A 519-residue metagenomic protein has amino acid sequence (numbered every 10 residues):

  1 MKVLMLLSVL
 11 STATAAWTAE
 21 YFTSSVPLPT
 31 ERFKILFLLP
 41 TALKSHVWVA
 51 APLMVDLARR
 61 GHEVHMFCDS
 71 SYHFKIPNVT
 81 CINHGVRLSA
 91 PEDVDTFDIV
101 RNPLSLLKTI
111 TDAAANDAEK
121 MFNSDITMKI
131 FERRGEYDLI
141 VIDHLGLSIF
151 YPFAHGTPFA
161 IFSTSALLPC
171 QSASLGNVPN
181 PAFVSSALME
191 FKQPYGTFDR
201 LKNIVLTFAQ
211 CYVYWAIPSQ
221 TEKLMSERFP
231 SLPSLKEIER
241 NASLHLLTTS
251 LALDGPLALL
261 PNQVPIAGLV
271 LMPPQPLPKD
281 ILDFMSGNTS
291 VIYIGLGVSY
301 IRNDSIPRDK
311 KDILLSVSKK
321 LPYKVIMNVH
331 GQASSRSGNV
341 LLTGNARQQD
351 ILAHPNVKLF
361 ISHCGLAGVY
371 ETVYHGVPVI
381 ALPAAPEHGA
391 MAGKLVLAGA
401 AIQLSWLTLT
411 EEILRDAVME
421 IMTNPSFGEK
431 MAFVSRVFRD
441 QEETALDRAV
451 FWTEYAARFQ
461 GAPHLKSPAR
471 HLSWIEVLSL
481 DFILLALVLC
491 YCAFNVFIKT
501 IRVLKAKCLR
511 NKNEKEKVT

Functional and structural regions predicted by a protein language model:
S8-N102, F131-G135, V141, Y151 (+9 more regions): Signal-peptide-cleavage-adjacent N-terminal segments of secreted and extracellular proteins
A15-A16, P218, I238, E411-T519: C-terminal amphipathic helix plus adjacent low-complexity, charged tail appended to glycosyltransferase catalytic
V49-A50, R240-N241, L253-L341, A346-Q348: Conserved catalytic-core segment of nucleotide-activated headgroup transferases in glycan assembly
L53, N116-Y195, L251-L253: Conserved nucleotide-sugar donor-interacting segment of glycosyltransferase catalytic cores, predominantly GT-B
F67-D69, H84-R87, D143, A160-S165 (+6 more regions): Generic beta-sheet signal
V94-I149, Q193-K236, R240: Conserved nucleotide-sugar donor-binding subdomain of glycosyltransferases
I140-I142, G344-M391: A donor-sugar binding/catalytic signature common to diverse glycosyltransferases and related nucleotide-sugar
P386-A417, A445: Change "using UDP/GDP/dTDP sugars" to "using nucleotide sugars
